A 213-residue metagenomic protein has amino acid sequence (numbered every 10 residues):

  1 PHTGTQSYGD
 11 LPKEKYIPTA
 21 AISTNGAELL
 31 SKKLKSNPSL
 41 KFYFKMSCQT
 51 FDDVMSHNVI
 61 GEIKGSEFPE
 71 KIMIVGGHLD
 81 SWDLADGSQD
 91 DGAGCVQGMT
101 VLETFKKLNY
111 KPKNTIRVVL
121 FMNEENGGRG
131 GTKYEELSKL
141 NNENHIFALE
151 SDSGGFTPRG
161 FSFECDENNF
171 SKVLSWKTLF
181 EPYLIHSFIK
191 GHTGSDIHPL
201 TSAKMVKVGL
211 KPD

Functional and structural regions predicted by a protein language model:
P1, T19-A21, I60, I72-G76 (+5 more regions): Structural recognition of the beta-strand scaffold that forms the well-ordered cores of secreted hydrolase catalytic
P1-D10, S66, K133-N141, N169-F170 (+1 more regions): Mature extracellular/periplasmic domains of secretome proteins
Q6-S88, T100-K113: Soluble metallo-hydrolase cores and metallopeptidase-like ectodomains found primarily in the secretory/periplasmic
P12, D52-V54, F156-D213: Active-site-adjacent substrate-binding region of metalloamidase/peptidase-like peptide-processing proteins
Y16, S39, K113-T115, H145 (+2 more regions): A generic structural signal for alpha->beta connector loops
N25, C48, E124, S151-G154 (+1 more regions): Short, solvent-exposed coil/turn elements at secondary-structure transition points
M55-N58, S81-K172: Acidic/histidine-rich catalytic neighborhood of metal-dependent amide-processing enzymes
